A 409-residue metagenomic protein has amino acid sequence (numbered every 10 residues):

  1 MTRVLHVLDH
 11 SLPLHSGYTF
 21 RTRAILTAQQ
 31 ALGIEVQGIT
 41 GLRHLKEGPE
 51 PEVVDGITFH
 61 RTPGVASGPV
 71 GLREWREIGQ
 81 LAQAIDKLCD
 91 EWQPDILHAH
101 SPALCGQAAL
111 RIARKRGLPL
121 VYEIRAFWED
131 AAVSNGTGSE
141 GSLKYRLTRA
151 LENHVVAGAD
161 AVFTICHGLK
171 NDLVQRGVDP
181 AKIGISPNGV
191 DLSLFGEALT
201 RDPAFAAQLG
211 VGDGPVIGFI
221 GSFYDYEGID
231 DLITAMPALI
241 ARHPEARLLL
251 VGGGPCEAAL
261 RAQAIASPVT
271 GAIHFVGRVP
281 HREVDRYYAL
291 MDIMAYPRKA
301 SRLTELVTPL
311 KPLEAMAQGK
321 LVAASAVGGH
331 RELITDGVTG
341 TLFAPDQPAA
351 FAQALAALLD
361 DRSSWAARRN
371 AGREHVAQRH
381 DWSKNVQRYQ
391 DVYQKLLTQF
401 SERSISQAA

Functional and structural regions predicted by a protein language model:
M1-G64, Q407-A409: N-terminal subdomain of nucleotide-sugar transferases
R3-V7, V211-M236: Conserved donor-binding/catalytic core segment of Leloir-type glycosyltransferases
G168, G189: Carbohydrate-associated surface elements
G196-V211: A short helix/loop element that forms part of the nucleotide-sugar donor recognition site in Leloir-type
E245, A350, A357, S364-R379 (+2 more regions): A short, well-ordered alpha-helix in the C-terminal region of glycosyltransferases
A258-D285: Nucleotide-activated donor-binding/catalytic signature segment of Leloir-type glycosyltransferases, i.e., the conserved
M294-Y296, E314-A317, L321-A324: Short hydrophobic beta-strand element within catalytic cores of glycosyltransferases and related nucleotide-activated
T335-G337, T341-P348, A357-S363: Conserved acidic donor-binding segment of nucleotide-sugar-dependent glycosyltransferases
